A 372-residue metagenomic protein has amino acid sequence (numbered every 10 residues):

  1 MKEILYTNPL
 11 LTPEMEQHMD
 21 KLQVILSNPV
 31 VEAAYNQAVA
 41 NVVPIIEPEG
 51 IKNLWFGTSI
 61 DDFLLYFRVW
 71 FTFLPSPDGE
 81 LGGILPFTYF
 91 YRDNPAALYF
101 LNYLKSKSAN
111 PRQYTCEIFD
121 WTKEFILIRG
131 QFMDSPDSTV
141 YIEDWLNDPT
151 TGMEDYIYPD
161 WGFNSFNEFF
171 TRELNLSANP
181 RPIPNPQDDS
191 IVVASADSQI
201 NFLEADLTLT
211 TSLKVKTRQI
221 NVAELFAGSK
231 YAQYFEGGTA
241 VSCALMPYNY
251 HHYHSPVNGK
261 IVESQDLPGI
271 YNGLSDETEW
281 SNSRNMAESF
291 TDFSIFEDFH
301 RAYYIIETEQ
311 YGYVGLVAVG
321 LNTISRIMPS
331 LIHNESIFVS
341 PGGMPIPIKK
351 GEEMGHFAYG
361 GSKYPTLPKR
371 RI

Functional and structural regions predicted by a protein language model:
M1-I372: Contiguous, well-folded functional domains in the mature portion of proteins
